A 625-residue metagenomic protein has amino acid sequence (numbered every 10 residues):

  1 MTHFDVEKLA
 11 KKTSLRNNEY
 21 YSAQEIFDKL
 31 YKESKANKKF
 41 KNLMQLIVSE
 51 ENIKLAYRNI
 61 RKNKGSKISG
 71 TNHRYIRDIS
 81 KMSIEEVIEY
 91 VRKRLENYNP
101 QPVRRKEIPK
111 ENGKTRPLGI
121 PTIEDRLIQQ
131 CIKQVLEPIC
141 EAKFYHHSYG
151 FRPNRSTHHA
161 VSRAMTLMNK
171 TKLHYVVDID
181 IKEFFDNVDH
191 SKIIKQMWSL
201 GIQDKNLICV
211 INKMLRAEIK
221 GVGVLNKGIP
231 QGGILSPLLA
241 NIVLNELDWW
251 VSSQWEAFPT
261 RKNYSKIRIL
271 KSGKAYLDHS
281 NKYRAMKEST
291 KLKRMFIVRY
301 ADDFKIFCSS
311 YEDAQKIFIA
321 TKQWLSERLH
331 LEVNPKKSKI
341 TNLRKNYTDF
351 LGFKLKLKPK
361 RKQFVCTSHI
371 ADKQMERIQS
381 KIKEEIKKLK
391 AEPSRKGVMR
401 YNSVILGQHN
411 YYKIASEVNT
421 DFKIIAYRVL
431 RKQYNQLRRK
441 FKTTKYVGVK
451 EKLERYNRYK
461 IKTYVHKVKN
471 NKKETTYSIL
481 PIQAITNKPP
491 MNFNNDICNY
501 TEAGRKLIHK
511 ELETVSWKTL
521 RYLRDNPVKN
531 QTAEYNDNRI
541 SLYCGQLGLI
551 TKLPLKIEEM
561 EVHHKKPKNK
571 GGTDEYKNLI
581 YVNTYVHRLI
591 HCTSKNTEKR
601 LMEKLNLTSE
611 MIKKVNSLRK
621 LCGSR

Functional and structural regions predicted by a protein language model:
M1-E85: Non-catalytic, polymerase-adjacent accessory regions of viral genome-replication enzymes
Y57-I60, Y90-K114, I123, L127-V135 (+2 more regions): Reverse-transcriptase-like RNA-dependent polymerase core
P102, H146-H147, R152, H159-V333 (+1 more regions): Conserved polymerase palm-domain catalytic core
D180, K552-T584, C592-E598: Histidine-centered nuclease catalytic patch
R216, G221, L329-M399, S403-L406: A conserved non-catalytic segment of reverse transcriptases and RNA-directed RNA polymerases corresponding to the late
P393, G397-N457: Non-catalytic, peripheral interaction segments enriched in hydrophobic/basic residues
I425, L437-N530, L607: Extended C-terminal regions of large enzymes
K506-L549, T573, R600-L607, I612-C622: Short, charged surface segments at domain edges that flank catalytic/cofactor-binding sites
